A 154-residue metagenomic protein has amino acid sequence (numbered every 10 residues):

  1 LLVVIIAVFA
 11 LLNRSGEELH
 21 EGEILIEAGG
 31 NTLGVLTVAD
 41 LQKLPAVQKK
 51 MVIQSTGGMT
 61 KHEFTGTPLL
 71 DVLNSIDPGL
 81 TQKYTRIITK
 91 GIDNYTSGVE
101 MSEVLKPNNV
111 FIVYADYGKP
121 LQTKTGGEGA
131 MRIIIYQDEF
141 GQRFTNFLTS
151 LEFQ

Functional and structural regions predicted by a protein language model:
L1-Q154: N-terminal intrinsically disordered, low-complexity segments enriched in P/E/S/T
